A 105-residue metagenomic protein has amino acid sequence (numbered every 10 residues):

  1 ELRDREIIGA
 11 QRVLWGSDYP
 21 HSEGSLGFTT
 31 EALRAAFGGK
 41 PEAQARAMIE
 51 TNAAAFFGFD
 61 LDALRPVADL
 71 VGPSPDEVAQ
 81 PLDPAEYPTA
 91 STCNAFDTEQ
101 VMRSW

Functional and structural regions predicted by a protein language model:
E1-R12, P20-W105: Mid-to-C-terminal alpha-helical segments outside catalytic/metal-binding sites
S17: Active-site flanking residues adjacent to catalytic metal/cofactor-binding acidic residues
